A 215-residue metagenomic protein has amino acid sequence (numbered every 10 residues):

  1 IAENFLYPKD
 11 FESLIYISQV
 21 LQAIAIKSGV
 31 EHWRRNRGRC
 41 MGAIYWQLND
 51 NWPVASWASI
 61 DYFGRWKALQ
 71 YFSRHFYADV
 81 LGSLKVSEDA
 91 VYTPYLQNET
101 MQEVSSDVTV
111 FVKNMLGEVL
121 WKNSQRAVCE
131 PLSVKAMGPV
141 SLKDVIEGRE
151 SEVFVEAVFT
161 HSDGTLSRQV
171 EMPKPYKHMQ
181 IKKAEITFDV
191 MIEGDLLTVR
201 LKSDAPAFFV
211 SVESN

Functional and structural regions predicted by a protein language model:
I1-V104: Substrate-binding clefts and catalytic carboxylate motifs of secreted carbohydrate-active enzymes
S13-S18, I60-D61, R126-L132, V145 (+1 more regions): Short, contiguous acidic/charged loop-to-helix segments that flank catalytic cores in large enzymes
R39, Q102-S106, W121, R149-S151 (+1 more regions): Short loop/turn segments at connectors of secondary-structure elements within structured domains
A43, P94, A157, L201 (+1 more regions): Hydrophobic, well-ordered secondary-structure elements that form the walls of internal hydrophobic environments
R74-V110, K177-S203: Surface beta-strand/loop "capping" patches
D107-R149, N215: Intrinsically disordered, low-complexity Pro/Gly/Ser/Thr-rich segments with frequent PxxP/GP/PP motifs and embedded
F111, A136-A184: Terminal connector regions
I181, P206-N215: Intrinsically disordered, low-complexity Ser/Thr/Gly-rich stretches
